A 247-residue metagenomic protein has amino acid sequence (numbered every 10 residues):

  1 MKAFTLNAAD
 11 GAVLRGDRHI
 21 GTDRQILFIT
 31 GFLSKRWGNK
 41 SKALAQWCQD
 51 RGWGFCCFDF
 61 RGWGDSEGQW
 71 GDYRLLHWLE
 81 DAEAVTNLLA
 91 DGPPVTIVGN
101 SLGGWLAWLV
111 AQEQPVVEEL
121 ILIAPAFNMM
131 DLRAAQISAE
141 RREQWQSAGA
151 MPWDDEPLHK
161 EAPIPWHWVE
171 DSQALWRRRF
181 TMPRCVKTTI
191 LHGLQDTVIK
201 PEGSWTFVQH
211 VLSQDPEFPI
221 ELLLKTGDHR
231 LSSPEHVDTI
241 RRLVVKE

Functional and structural regions predicted by a protein language model:
M1-I20, S233: N-terminal cap/lid segment of alpha/beta-hydrolase-fold proteins
D23-G31: Short beta-strand element of the alpha/beta-hydrolase
T30, G99-S101, G193: Conserved alpha/beta-hydrolase "nucleophile elbow" surrounding the catalytic nucleophile
F32-A45, E202: The serine-hydrolase catalytic nucleophile loop
S41-G68: Conserved alpha/beta-hydrolase
G64-L89: Catalytic nucleophile-loop/oxyanion-hole region of alpha/beta-hydrolase and closely related hydrolase-like folds
V85-R141: Primarily recognizes the serine-hydrolase "nucleophile elbow" in alpha/beta-hydrolase and SGNH/GDSL folds
V116-P219, L223-R241, E247: The alpha/beta-hydrolase serine catalytic core
